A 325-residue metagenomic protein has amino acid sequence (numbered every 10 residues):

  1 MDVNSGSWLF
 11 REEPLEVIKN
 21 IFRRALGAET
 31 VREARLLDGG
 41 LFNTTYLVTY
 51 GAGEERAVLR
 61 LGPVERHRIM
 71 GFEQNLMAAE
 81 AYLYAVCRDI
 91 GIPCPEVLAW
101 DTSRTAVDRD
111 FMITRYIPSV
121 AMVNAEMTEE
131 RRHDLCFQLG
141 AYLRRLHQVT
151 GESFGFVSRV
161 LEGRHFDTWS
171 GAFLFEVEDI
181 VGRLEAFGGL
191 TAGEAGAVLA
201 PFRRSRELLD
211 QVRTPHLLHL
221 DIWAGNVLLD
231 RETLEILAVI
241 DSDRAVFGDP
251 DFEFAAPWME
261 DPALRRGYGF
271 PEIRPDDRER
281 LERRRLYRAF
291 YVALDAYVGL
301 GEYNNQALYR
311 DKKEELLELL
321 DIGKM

Functional and structural regions predicted by a protein language model:
M1-G6, P63-R66: A short, surface-exposed helix-loop junction/capping segment
E13-E29, T105, A125, R132-F137 (+4 more regions): An alpha-helical support segment within catalytic cores of ATP-dependent transferases
E29-R35: Conserved N-terminal boundary motif of the eukaryotic protein kinase catalytic domain
R35-D179, E185-G189: ATP-binding pocket architecture of kinase catalytic cores
G51-E54, T105, E232-L234, A289-V292: Short strand-connecting beta-turns/loops that link adjacent beta-strands
E54, R109, T214-P215, E235: Conserved catalytic motifs of the protein kinase core domain
W169, P215-L217, W223-E282: Active-site Asp-x-Gly
D249-D276, R285-Q306, D311, E315-L317: Active-site activation/catalytic loop segments of kinase-like enzymes and analogous catalytic loops in related
